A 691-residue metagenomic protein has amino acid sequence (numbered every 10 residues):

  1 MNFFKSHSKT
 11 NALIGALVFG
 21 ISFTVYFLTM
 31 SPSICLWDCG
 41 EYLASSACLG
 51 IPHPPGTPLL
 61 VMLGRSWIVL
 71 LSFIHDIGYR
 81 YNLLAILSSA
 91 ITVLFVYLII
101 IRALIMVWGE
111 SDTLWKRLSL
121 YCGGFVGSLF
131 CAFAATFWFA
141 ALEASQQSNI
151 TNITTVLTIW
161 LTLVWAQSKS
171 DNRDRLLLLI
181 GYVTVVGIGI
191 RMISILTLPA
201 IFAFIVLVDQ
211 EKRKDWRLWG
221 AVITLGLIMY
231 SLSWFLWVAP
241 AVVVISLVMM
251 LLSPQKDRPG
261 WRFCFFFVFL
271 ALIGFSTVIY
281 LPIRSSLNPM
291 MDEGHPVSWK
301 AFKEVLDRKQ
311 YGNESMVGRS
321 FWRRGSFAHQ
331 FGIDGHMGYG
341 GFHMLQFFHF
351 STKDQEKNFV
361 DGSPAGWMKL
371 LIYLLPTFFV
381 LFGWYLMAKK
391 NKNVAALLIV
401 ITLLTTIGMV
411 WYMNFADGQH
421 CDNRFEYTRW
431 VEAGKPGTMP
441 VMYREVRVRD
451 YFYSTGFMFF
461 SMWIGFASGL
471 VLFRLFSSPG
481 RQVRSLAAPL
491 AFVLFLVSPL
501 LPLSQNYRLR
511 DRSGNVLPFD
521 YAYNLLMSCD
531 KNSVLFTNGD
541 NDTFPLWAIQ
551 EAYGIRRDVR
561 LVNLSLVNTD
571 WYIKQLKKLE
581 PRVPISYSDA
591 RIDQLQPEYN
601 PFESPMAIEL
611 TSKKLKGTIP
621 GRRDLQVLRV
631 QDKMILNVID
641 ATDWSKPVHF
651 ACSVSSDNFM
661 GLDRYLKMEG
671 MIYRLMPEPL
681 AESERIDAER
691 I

Functional and structural regions predicted by a protein language model:
N2-L17, K116-S119, D215-W216: N-terminal membrane topogenic signal
A12-V25, F125-F130, A221-G226, V400 (+1 more regions): Alpha-helical transmembrane segments
S22-S33, G408-N414: Alpha-helical transmembrane segments of multi-pass membrane proteins
M30-Y42, P52-G64, M290-H295, S513-L517: Extracytoplasmic catalytic/substrate-binding loops of multi-pass membrane glycan-assembly enzymes
G40-A44, C48-V93, Y97-I101, I150-A166 (+2 more regions): N-terminal cofactor/phosphate-binding cores enriched in small/glycine residues, especially glycine-rich loops such as
P58, L71-L94, L98, T113 (+7 more regions): Loop-to-helix entry region of an early transmembrane alpha helix in multi-pass inner-membrane enzymes
Y81, I101-R102, V107-G109, F137 (+5 more regions): ER/secretory pathway lumenal C-terminal domains and tails of membrane proteins involved in glycoprotein biogenesis
G124-A132, T184, I188: Short helix- or helix-capping micro-motifs that position conserved polar/aromatic residues at function-defining sites
